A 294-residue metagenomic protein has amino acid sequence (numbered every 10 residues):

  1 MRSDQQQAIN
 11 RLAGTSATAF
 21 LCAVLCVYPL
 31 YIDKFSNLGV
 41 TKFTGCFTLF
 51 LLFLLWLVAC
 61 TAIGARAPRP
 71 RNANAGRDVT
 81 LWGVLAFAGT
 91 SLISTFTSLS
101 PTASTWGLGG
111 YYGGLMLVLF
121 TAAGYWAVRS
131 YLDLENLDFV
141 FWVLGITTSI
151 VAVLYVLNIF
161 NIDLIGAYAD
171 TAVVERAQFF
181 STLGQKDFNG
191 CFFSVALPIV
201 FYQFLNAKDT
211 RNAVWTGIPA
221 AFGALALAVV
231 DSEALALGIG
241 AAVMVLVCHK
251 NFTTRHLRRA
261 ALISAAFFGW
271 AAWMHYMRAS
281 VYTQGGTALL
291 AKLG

Functional and structural regions predicted by a protein language model:
M1-R11, R66-R77: Membrane-interfacial, low-structure loops and terminal tails that flank and connect transmembrane helices in multi-pass
R2, A8-Y31, C46-C60, G83-T97 (+2 more regions): Alpha-helical transmembrane segments of multi-pass inner-membrane proteins
L30-T44, A65-P68: Short, hydrophobic transmembrane alpha-helix segments
S36, P101-L108, T182, A228-S232: Membrane-interface helix caps and helix-loop-helix hairpins in membrane proteins
T41-F43, S104-G114, Q178: Non-cytosolic membrane-interface motifs at loop->transmembrane helix junctions
V58-N74, L92-W106, Y131, F160-D163: Transmembrane alpha-helix boundary signature
P68-G76, L132-V140, T254-L257: Interfacial helix-loop-helix linkers and transmembrane-helix boundary segments in multi-pass membrane proteins
M274-G294: Periplasmic/ER-lumenal interhelical loops and adjacent helix-loop junctions in multi-pass membrane proteins
